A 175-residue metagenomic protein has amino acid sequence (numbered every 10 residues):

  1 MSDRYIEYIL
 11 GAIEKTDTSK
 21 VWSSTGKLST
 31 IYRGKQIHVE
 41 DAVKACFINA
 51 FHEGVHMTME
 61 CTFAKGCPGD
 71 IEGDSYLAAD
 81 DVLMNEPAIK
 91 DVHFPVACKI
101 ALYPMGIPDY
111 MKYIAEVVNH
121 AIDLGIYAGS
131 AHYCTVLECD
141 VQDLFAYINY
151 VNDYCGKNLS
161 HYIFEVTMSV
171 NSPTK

Functional and structural regions predicted by a protein language model:
M1-K175: Charge-rich, low-complexity N-terminal segments
